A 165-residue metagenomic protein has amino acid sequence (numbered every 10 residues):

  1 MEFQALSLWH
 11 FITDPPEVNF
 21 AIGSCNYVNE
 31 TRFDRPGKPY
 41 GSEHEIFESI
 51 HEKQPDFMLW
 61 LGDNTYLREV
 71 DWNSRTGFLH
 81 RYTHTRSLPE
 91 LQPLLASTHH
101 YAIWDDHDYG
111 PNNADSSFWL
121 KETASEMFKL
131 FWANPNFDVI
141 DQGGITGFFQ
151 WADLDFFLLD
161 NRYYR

Functional and structural regions predicted by a protein language model:
M1-R165: Metal-dependent phosphoester/phosphodiester hydrolase catalytic core
